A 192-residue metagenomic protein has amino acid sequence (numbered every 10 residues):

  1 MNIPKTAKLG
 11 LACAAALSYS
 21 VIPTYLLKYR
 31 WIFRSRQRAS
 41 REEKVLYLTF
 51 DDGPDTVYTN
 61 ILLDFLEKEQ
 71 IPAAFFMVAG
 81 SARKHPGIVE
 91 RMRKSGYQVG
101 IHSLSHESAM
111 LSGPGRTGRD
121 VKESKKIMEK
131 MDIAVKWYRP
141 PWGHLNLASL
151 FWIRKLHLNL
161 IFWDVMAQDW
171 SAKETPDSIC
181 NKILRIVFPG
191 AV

Functional and structural regions predicted by a protein language model:
N2-Y25: Hydrophobic alpha-helical topogenic segments used for membrane insertion/localization
P23-M110, R116, D120-K126, I133-V135: Active-site beta->alpha N-cap acidic-glycine motif
L111-G115, A172-T175: Short, solvent-exposed loop/turn segments at secondary-structure boundaries
H144, L150-I186: His/Asp/Glu-enriched short active-site or ligand-binding loop at hydrolase and phosphoryl-transfer sites
